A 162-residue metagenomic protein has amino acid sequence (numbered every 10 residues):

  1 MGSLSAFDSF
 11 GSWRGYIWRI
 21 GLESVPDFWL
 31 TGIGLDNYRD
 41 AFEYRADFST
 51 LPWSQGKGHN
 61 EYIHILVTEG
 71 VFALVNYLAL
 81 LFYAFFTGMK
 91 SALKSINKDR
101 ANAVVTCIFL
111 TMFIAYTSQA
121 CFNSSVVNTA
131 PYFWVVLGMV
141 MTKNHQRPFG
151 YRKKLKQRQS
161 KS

Functional and structural regions predicted by a protein language model:
M1-Q55, Y62, E69-N76: TM-adjacent membrane-interface loops and short helices in multi-pass inner/ER membrane proteins
S9, L30, T50, K90-N97 (+1 more regions): Short, flexible helix-adjacent loops and helix caps
V25, L66, A92-I96: Hydrophobic residues in alpha-helical segments
L66-E69, C121-F122: Transmembrane helix irregularities
G70-N76, F82-M89: Long hydrophobic segments that form regular secondary structure
L80-Y83, T87, I96-K161: Transmembrane alpha-helices of multi-pass inner-membrane enzymes
